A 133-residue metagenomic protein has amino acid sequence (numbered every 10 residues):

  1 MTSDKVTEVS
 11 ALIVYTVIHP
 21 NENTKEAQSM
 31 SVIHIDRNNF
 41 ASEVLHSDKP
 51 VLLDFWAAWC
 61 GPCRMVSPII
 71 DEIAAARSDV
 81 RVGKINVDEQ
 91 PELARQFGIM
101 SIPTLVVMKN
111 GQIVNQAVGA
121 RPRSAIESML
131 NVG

Functional and structural regions predicted by a protein language model:
E8-S29: Short, Lys/Arg-enriched N-terminal segments with co-localized hydrophobic residues within the first ~10-30 amino acids
S31, D36, W56, R81-G83: Conserved Rossmann-like nucleotide-binding pocket used by diverse enzymes that bind dinucleotide cofactors
I33-P50, P91: A short beta-strand-turn-helix
D48-K49, F55-W59, S101: Short pre-active-site segment immediately N-terminal to redox-active cysteine/selenocysteine motifs in thiol-based
K49-P50, S67-I85, P91: Conserved helix-turn-beta segment immediately C-terminal to the redox Cys motif in thioredoxin-like folds
F55-I69: Conserved redox-active cysteine motifs that mediate thiol-disulfide chemistry, especially di-cysteine Cys-X(1-2)-Cys
K109-G133: Non-catalytic, surface beta->alpha helical segment in thiol-disulfide oxidoreductase systems
